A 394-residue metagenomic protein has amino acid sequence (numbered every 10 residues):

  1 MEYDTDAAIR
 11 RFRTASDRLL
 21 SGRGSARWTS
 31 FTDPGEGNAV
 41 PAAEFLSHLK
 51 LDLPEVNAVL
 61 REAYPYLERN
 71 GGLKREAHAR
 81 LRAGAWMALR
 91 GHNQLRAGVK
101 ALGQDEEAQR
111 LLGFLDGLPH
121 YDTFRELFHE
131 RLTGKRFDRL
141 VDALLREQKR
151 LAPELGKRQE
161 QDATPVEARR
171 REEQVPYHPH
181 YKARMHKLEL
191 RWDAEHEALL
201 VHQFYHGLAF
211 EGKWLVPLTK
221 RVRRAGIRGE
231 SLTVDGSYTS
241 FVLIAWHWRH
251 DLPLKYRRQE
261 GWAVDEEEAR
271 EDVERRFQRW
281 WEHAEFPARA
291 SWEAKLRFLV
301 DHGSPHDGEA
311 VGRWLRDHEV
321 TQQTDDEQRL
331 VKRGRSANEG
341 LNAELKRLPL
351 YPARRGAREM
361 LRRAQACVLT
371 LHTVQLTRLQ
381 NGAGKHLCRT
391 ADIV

Functional and structural regions predicted by a protein language model:
M1-R90, R110, R131-R150, K385-C388 (+1 more regions): Dynamic "connector" segments at or just before major functional cores
Y66-L73, L111-L112, V175, F204 (+1 more regions): A short glycine/serine-rich beta->alpha loop
L73, L132-D251, R257-Q259: Polybasic low-complexity intrinsically disordered regions
E76-G84, L95, F124, G334 (+2 more regions): Short runs of predominantly hydrophobic/aromatic residues within well-ordered alpha helices that form helix-helix
A88-G91, E106, L376: Short alpha-helix boundary/capping elements
L95-R171, A364-C367, D392: Electropositive nucleic-acid engagement tracts
L243-A343: Helix-centered, glycine/charged polyanion-binding patches within enzymatic domains that contact phosphate-containing
Q323-V394: Basic, amphipathic alpha-helical segments enriched in Lys/Arg and hydrophobic/aromatic residues
